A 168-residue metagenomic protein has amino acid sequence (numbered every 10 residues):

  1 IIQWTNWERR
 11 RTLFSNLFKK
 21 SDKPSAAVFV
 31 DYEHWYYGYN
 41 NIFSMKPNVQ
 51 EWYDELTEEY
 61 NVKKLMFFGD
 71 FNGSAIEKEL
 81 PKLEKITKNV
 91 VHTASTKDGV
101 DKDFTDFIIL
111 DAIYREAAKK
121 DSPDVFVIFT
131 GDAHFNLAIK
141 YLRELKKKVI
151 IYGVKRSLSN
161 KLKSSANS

Functional and structural regions predicted by a protein language model:
W4-F107, R143-E144, K148-I150, R156: Domain-level signal for Mg2+-assisted phosphodiester chemistry and nucleotide/NA-binding surfaces in nucleic-acid
N41-I42, I139-Y141, K163-S164: Short amphipathic alpha-helical segments
Y53, L110-A118: Generic structural signal for well-ordered alpha-helical scaffold segments
N61-K63, S122, S165: Short loop/turn motifs at secondary-structure junctions
K78, A112, L137-A138, K161: Phosphate- and divalent-cation-binding pockets in alpha/beta enzyme and binding domains that engage nucleotide-derived
T87, P123, K146, A166-N167: Short, well-ordered alpha-helix to beta-strand connector turns
A118, S159-S168: Structural recognition of alpha->loop->beta junctions
D124-N160: Active-site histidine-anchored catalytic micro-motif
